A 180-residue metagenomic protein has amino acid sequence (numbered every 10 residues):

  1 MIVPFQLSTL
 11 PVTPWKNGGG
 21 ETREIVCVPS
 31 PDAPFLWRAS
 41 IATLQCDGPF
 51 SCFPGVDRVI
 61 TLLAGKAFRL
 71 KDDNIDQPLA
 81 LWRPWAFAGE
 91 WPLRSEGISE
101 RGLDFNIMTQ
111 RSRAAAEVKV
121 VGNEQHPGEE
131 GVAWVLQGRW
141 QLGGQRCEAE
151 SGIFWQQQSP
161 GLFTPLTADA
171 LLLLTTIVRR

Functional and structural regions predicted by a protein language model:
M1-R180: Jelly-roll (double-stranded beta-helix
